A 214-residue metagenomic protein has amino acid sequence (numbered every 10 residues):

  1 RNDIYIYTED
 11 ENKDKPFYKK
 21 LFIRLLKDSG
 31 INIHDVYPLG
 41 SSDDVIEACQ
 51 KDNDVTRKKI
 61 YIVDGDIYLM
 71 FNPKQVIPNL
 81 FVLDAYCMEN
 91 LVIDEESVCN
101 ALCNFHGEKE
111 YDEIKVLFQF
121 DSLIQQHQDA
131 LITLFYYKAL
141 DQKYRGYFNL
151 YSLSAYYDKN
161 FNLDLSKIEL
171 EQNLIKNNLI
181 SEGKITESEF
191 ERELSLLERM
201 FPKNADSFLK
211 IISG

Functional and structural regions predicted by a protein language model:
R1-G214: Acidic, divalent-metal-binding catalytic cores of TOPRIM and closely related two-metal-ion phosphodiester/pyrophosphate
